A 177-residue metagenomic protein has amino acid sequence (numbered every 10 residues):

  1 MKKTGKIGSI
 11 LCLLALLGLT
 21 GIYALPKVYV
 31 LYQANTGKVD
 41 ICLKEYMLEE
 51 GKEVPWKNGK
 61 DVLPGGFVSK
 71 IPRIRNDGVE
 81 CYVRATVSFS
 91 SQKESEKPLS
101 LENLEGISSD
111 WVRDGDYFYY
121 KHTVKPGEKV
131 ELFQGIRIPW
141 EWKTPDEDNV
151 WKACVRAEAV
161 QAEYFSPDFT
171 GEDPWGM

Functional and structural regions predicted by a protein language model:
K2-M177: Long, small/polar-residue-biased beta-strand-and-loop interaction regions
